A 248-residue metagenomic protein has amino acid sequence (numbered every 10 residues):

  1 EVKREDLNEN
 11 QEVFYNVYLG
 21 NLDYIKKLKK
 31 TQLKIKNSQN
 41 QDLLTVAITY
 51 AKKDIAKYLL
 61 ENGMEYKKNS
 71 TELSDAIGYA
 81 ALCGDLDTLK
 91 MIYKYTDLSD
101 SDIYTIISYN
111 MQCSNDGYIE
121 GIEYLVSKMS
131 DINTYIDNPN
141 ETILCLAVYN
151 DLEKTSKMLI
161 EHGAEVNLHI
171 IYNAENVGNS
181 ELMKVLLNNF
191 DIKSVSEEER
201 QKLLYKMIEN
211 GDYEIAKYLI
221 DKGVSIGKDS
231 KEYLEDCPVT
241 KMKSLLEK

Functional and structural regions predicted by a protein language model:
E1-Y15, Y95, H162-E165, N189-I192 (+3 more regions): Ankyrin-repeat-protein effector appendages
D6-Y15, I35-V46, K68-G78, S99-Q112 (+4 more regions): Ankyrin-repeat boundary/"N-cap" motif
G20, A51, G84, S114-G117 (+4 more regions): Ankyrin-repeat intra-repeat helix-capping/turn positions
Y24, D54-I55, D87-T88, E120-G121 (+4 more regions): Conserved ankyrin/ankyrin-like repeat signature
K26-L33, K57-Y66, K90-L98, E123-I132 (+4 more regions): Ankyrin repeat domain, specifically the short helix-to-loop turn at the C-terminus of the second helix of each repeat
